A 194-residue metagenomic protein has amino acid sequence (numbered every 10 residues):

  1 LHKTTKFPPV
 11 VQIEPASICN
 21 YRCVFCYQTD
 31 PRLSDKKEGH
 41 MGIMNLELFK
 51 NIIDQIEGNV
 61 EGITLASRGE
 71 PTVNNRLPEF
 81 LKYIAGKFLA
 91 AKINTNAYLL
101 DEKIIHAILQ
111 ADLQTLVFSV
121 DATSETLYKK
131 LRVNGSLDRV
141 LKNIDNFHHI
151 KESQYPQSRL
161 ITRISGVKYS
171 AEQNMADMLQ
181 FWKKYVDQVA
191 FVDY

Functional and structural regions predicted by a protein language model:
L1-T115, T126, K130, D138 (+1 more regions): Conserved alpha-helical substructure of the radical SAM core
G58-A66, K87-K92, Q110-V120, D138-Y194: Conserved C-terminal portion of the radical SAM core fold that forms the substrate/S-adenosylmethionine-binding
V73, V133, A171: Nucleotide-sugar-dependent glycosyltransferase donor-binding/catalytic pocket residues
D121-E125: A glycine-centered beta->alpha junction motif in the catalytic cores of kinase/phosphotransferase enzymes
